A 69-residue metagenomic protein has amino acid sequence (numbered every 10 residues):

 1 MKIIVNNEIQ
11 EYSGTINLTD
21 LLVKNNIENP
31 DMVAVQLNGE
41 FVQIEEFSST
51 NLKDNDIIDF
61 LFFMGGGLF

Functional and structural regions predicted by a protein language model:
M1: Short boundary/loop segments of OB/S1/cold-shock single-stranded nucleic-acid-binding domains
I4, I9-E46, F63: Compact, glycine-rich, soluble single-domain proteins
D54-I58: Loop/turn positions that initiate beta-strands
G65-F69: Short, Lys/Arg- and Gly-enriched loop/turn segments at beta-strand edges
